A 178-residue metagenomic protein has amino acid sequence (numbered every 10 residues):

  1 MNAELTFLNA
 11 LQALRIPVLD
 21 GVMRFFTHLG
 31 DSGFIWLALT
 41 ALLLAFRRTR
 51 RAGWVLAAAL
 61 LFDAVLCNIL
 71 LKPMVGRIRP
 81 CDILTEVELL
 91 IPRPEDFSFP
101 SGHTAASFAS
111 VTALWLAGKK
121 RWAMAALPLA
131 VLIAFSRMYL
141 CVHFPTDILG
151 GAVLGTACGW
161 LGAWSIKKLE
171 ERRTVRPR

Functional and structural regions predicted by a protein language model:
M1-F34, N68-D96, R176-R178: N-terminal transmembrane-helix/juxtamembrane module of multi-pass inner/ER membrane proteins
N2, L61, M74, P100-S101 (+1 more regions): Alpha-helical architecture
L14, A45-T49, I69, P73-D82 (+3 more regions): Membrane-interface elements of multi-pass transporters and channels
V18-L19, R48-G53, G118-A125: Membrane-helix interface segments
L39-V65: Interfacial segments of alpha-helical transmembrane regions
V55-A64, N68, G151, G155 (+1 more regions): Alpha-helical transmembrane segments in multi-pass membrane proteins
A58-K72, M124-S136: Small-polar-interrupted transmembrane alpha-helices in polytopic inner-membrane proteins
V87-R178: Membrane-embedded catalytic cores of phosphoryl/pyrophosphoryl-handling enzymes
